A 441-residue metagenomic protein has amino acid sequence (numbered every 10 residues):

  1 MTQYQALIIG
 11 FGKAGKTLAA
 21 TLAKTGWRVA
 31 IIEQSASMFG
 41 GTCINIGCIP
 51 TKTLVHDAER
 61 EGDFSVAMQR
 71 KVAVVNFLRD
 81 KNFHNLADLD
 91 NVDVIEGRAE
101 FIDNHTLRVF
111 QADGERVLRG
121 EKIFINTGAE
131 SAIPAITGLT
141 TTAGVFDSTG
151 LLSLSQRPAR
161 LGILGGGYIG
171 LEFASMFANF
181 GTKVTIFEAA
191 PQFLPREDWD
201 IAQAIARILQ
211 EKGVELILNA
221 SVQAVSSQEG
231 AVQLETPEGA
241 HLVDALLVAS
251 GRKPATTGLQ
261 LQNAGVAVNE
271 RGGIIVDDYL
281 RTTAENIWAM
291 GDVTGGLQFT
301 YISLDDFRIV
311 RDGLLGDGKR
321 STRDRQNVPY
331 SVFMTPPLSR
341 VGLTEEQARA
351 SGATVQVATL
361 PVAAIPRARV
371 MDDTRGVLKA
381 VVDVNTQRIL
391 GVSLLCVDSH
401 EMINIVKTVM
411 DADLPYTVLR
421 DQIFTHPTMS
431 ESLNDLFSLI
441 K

Functional and structural regions predicted by a protein language model:
M1-G12, R157-G167: Beta1/beta-strand and adjacent pyrophosphate-binding region of the FAD-binding site in flavoprotein oxidoreductases
T2-Y4, S35, T42-V117, E197-A220 (+2 more regions): N-terminal Rossmann-like dinucleotide/flavin-binding domain of flavoprotein oxidoreductases that bind FAD/FMN
A6, F11-F77, M176-R196, E401: Beta1-alpha1 glycine-rich phosphate/pyrophosphate-binding loop at the start of Rossmann-like nucleotide-binding domains
I9-S37, T42, I49, T53 (+2 more regions): Flexible, glycine-rich terminal cap/loop adjacent to redox cofactors in electron-transfer oxidoreductases
G40, A73-D80, L152-S153, P158-G162 (+4 more regions): Rossmann-like dinucleotide-binding cores of NAD(P)H-dependent redox enzymes
C48, I125-K183, F187, E215-L216 (+3 more regions): Glycine-rich dinucleotide-binding loop and its adjacent helix/turn
D93-E96, E100-Q111, L118, G181-D278: A Rossmann-like FAD-binding core segment of flavoenzymes
T140-R157, A240-D317: FAD-site-proximal beta/loop scaffold in flavoenzymes
